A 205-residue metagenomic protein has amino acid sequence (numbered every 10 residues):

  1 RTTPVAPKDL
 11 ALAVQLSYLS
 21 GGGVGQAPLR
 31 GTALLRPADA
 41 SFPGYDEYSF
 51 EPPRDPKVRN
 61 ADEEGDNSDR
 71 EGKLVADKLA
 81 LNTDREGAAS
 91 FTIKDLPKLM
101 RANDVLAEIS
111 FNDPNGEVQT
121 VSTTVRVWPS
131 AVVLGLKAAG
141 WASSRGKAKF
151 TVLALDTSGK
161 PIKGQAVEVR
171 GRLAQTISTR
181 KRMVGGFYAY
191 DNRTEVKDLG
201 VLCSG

Functional and structural regions predicted by a protein language model:
R1-G205: A structural signal for beta-strand and strand-to-loop patches characteristic of beta-rich domains
